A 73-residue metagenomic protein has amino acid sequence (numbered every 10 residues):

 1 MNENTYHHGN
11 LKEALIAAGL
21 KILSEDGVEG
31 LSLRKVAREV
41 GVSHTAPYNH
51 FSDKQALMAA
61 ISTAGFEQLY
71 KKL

Functional and structural regions predicted by a protein language model:
M1-N10, K21: N-terminal intrinsically disordered/low-complexity leader segments
A14-K21, E25-D26, E39, A56-L73: Alpha-helical structural segments
I22, L33, H44: Helix-turn-helix DNA-binding elements, focusing on the entry/boundary residues of the two helices that contact DNA
L31-R38, P47: Append "Primarily bacterial transcriptional regulators
G41-F51: Short hydrophobic/aromatic patch on the recognition helix
